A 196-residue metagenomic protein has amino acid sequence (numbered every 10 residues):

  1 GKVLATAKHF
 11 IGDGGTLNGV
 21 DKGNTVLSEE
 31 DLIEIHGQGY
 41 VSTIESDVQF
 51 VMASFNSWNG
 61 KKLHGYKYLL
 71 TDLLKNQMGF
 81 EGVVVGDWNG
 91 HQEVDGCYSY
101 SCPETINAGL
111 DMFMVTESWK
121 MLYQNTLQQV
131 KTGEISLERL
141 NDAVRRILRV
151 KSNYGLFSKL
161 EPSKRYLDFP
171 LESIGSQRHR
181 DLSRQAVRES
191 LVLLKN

Functional and structural regions predicted by a protein language model:
G1-N196: Glycoside hydrolase catalytic-domain context in secreted enzymes
